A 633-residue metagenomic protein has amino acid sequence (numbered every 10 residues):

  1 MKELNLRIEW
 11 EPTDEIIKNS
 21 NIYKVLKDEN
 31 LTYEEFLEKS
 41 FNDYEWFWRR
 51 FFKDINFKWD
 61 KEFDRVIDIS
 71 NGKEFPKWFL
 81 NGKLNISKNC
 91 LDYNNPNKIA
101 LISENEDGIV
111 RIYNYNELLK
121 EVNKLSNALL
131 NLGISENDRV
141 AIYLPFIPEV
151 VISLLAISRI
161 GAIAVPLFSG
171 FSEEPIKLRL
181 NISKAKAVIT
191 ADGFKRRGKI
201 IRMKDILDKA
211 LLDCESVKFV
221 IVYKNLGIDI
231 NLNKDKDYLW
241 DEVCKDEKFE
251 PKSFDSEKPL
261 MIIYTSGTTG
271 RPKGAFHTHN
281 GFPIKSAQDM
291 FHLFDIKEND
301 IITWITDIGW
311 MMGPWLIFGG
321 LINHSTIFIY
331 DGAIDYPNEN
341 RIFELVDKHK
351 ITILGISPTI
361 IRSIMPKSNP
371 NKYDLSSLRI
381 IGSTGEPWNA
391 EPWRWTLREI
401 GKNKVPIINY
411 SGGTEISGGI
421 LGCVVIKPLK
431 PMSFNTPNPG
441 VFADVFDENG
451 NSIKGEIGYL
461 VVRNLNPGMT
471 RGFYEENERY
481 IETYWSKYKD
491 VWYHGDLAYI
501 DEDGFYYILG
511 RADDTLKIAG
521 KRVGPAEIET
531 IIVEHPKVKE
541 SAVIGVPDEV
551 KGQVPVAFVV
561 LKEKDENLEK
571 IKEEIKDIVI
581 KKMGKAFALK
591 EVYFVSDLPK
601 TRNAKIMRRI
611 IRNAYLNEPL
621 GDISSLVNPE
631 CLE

Functional and structural regions predicted by a protein language model:
E38, S87, L101-L155, S172-K177 (+2 more regions): Conserved AMP-binding/adenylate-forming core of the ANL superfamily
N97-I99, I221-V222, K234-Y264, R271 (+3 more regions): Conserved pre-ATP/AMP-binding loop-to-beta segment of ANL
R159-E242: Structural core segment of the AMP-binding/adenylate-forming
L167-G193, L207, D347, L354 (+5 more regions): AMP-binding/adenylate-forming catalytic core of the ANL superfamily
V222-K224, V550-Q553, K581-I606, P619-E633: AMP-binding/adenylate-forming catalytic domain of the ANL superfamily
P283-I301, M311-T352, K367: Conserved AMP-binding/adenylation subdomain of ANL enzymes
I302, I322-S325, T352-G355, M365-L429 (+1 more regions): Gly/Ser/Thr-rich phosphate-binding loop
T436-N438, N451-Y484, V523, P619: Conserved ATP/PPi-binding loop(s) of AMP-dependent carboxylate-activating enzymes
